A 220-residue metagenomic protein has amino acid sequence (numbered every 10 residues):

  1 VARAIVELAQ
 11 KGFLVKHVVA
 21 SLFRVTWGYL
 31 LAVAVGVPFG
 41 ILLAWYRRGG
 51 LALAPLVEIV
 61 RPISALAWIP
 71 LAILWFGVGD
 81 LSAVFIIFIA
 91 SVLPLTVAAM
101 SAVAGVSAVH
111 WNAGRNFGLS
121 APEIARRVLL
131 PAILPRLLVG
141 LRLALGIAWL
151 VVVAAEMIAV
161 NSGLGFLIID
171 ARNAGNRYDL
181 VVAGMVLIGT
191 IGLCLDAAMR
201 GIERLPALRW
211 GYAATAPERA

Functional and structural regions predicted by a protein language model:
V1-L30, D170: Periplasmic/extracellular loop-to-transmembrane helix junction in inner-membrane transport proteins
L14, V18, L22, A52-V60 (+6 more regions): Hydrophobic alpha-helical elements at and bordering transmembrane segments of multi-pass membrane proteins
W27-V57: Transmembrane-helix boundary motif in ABC transporter permease subunits
E58-P94, S101-A102: Generic hydrophobic transmembrane alpha-helix motif, especially the helices
F85, I89, A121-A155, M199: Transmembrane alpha-helices
V103-V109, A113-I133, A174: Short helix-to-coil transition segments within interhelical loops that connect adjacent transmembrane helices
G165-G201: Hydrophobic alpha-helical transmembrane segments of polytopic membrane proteins
E203-A220: Short cytosolic juxtamembrane segments of multi-pass membrane proteins
